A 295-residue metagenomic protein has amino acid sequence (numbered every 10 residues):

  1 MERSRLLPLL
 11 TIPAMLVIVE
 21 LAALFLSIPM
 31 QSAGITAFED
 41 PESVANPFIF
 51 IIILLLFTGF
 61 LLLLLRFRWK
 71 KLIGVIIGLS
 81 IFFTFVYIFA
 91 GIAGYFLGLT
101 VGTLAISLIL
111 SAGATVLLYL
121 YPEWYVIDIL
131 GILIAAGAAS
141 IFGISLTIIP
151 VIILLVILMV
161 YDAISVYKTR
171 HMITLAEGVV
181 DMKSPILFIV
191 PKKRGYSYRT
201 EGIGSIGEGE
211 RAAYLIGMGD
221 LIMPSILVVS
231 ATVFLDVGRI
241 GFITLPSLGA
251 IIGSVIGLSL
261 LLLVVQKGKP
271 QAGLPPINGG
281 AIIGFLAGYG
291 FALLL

Functional and structural regions predicted by a protein language model:
M1-L295: A membrane-topology feature that recognizes alpha-helical transmembrane segments and their immediate juxtamembrane
